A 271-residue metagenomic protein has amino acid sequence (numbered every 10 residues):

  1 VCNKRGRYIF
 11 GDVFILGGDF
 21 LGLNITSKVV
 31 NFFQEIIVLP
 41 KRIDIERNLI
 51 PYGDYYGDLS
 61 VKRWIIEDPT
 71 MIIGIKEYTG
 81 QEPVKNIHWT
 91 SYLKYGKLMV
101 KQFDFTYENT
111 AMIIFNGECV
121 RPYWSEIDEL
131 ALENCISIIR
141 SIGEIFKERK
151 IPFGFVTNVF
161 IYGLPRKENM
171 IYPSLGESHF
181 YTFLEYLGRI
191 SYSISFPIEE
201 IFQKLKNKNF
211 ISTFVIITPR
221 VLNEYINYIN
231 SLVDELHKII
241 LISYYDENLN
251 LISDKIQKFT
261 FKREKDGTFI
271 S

Functional and structural regions predicted by a protein language model:
V1-P165, I217, S231: An amphipathic, basic-hydrophobic helix/alpha-beta surface used to engage anionic, phosphate-rich ligands or surfaces
K41-I43, I65, G176-E177, L222-I226 (+1 more regions): Short, structured coil/loop segments at alpha-helix boundaries
F103-F105, I145-K147, S174-S178, K204-K208: Short, conserved, surface-exposed binding loops centered on an aromatic residue
L164-E199: Short, charged loop segments at secondary-structure junctions
E185-S271: Von Willebrand factor type A / integrin I
